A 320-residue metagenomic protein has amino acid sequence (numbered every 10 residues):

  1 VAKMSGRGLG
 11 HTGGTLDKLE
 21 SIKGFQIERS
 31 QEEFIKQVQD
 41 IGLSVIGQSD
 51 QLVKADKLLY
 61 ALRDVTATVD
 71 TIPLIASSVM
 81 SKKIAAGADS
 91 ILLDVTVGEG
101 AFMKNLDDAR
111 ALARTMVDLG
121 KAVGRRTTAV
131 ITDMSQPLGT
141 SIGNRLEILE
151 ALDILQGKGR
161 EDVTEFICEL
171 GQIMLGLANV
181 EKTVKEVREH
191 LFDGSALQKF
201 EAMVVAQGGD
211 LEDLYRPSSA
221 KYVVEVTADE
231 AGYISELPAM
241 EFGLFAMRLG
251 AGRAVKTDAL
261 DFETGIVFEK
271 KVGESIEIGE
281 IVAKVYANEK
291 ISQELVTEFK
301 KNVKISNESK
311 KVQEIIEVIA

Functional and structural regions predicted by a protein language model:
V1-L9: Active-site cofactor/substrate anionic-group-binding motifs, chiefly glycine- and Lys/Arg-rich phosphate-binding loops
M4, V38, I46-S49, V79 (+2 more regions): Short beta-strand segments
G8-T12, F34, L52-V53, E99-G100 (+1 more regions): Short gly/pro/ser/thr-enriched loop/turn and capping motifs at secondary-structure boundaries
T12-S21, A55-R63, V95-T96: Acidic/polar active-site rim loop that often engages polyanionic ligands
K18-E28, L62-V69, F102-L106: Glycine-rich tight-turn/loop motif centered on a GG-T
K18-S44, R114-G120, G124: A glycine-rich helix N-cap at a beta->alpha junction
Q39-A86: Phosphate/diphosphate-binding glycine-rich loops and adjacent basic-rich segments that engage nucleotide
T68-I75, K82-A320: Well-ordered secondary-structure scaffolds
